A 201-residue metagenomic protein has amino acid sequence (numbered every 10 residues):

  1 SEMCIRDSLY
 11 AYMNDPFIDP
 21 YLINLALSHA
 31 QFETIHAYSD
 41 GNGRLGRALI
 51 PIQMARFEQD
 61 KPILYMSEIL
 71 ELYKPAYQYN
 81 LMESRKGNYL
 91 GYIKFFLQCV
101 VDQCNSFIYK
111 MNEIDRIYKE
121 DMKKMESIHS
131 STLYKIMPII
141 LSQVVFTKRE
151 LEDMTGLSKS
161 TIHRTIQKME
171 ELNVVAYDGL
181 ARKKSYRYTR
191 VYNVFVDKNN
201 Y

Functional and structural regions predicted by a protein language model:
S1-E2, R6-M111: Phosphate/pyrophosphate-binding active-site loops
Q78, Y134-L141: Hydrophobic residues on short alpha-helical segments
F107-M137: Short alpha-helical segments that sit at the start of domains
H129-S130, L180-Y201: Short, cationic-aromatic polyanion-contact patches
S142-M154: Short acidic, hydrophobic short linear motifs in intrinsically disordered regions
I162, I166-L172, Y186: Basic amphipathic alpha-helical segments that dock to polyanions
E170-L180: A short, conserved structural fragment
